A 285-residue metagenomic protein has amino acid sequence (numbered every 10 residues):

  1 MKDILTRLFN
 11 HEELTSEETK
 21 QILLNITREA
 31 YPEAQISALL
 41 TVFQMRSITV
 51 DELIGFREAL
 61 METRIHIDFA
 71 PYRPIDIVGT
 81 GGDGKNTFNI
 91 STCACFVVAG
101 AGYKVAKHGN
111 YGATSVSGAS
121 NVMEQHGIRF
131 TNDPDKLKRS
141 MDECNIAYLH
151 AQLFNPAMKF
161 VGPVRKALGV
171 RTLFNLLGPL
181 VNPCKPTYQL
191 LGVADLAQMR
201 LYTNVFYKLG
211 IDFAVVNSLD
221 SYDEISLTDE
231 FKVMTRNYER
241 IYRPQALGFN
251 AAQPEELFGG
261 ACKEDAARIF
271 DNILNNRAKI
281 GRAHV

Functional and structural regions predicted by a protein language model:
M1-T87, A101, A252-L257, A267-A278: Acidic, glycine/proline-rich low-complexity segments that act as flexible tails and inter-domain linkers
R7, E62-I65, T87, G102 (+2 more regions): Glycine-rich anion-binding loops and their surrounding alpha/beta cores
Q35-I36, A106-H108, V215-V216: Short beta-strand segments at enzyme active-site cores
A38, I54-R57, K136-S140, V216: Beta-strand segments within the central parallel beta-sheet cores of soluble alpha/beta enzyme folds
L40, F88-C144: A glycine-rich phosphate/pyrophosphate-binding beta-strand-loop-alpha-helix module
F69-V78, A106-G112, F174-L177: Core alpha/beta catalytic barrel or barrel-like domain that forms the active/cofactor pocket in diverse metabolic
G79-G84, G109-S115, F154, L219-D220: Acidic, glycine-rich active-site loops and adjacent beta-strand->loop/helix elements that engage anionic groups
